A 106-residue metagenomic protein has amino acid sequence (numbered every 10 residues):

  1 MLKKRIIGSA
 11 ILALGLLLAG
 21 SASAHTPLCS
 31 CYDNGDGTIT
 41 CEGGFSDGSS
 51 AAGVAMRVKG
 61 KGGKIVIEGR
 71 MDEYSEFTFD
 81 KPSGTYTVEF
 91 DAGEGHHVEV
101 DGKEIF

Functional and structural regions predicted by a protein language model:
M1-A10: Bacterial N-terminal signal peptides that target proteins for export
S9-L18: Bacterial N-terminal signal peptides
A19-T40, D101-F106: Beta-strand-rich domain onsets/edges
G43-D47: Short solvent-exposed capping/turn motifs at the termini of beta-strands
A52-V54, Y86: Short beta-strand/loop motifs in extracellular/secreted proteins, especially within beta-sandwich accessory domains
V54-E68: Short amphipathic beta-strand segments in non-cytosolic proteins
R70-F79: Glycine-centered loop-to-beta-strand initiation motif
G84-H96: Short, aromatic- and glycine-rich surface loops/edge beta-strands on solvent-exposed regions
